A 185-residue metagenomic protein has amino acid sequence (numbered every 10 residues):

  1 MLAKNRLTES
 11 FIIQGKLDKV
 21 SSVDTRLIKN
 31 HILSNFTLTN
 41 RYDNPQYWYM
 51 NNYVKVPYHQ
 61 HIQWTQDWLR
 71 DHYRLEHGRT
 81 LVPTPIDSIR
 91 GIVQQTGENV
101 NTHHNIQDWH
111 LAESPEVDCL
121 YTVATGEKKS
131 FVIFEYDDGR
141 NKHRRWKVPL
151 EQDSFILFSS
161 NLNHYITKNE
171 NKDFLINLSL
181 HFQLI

Functional and structural regions predicted by a protein language model:
M1-V82, N99-V100: Non-heme Fe(II)/2-oxoglutarate
K4, K16-K19, K29, K55 (+5 more regions): Context-gated lysine
E9, S34, K129-V132, I156 (+2 more regions): Short non-domain terminal segments
K16, W48, V54, N105 (+2 more regions): Compositionally biased, intrinsically disordered low-complexity segments enriched in polar/proline residues
D18, Q94, T122-A124, H181-I185: Solvent-exposed residues in well-ordered beta-strands and their adjoining turns, especially edge/terminal strands
I86-L157, Y165-T167, F174: Catalytic core of non-heme Fe(II) oxygenases with the double-stranded beta-helix
D118-C119, K172-I185: A short hydrophobic beta-strand segment most commonly corresponding to one strand of the jelly-roll/cupin
